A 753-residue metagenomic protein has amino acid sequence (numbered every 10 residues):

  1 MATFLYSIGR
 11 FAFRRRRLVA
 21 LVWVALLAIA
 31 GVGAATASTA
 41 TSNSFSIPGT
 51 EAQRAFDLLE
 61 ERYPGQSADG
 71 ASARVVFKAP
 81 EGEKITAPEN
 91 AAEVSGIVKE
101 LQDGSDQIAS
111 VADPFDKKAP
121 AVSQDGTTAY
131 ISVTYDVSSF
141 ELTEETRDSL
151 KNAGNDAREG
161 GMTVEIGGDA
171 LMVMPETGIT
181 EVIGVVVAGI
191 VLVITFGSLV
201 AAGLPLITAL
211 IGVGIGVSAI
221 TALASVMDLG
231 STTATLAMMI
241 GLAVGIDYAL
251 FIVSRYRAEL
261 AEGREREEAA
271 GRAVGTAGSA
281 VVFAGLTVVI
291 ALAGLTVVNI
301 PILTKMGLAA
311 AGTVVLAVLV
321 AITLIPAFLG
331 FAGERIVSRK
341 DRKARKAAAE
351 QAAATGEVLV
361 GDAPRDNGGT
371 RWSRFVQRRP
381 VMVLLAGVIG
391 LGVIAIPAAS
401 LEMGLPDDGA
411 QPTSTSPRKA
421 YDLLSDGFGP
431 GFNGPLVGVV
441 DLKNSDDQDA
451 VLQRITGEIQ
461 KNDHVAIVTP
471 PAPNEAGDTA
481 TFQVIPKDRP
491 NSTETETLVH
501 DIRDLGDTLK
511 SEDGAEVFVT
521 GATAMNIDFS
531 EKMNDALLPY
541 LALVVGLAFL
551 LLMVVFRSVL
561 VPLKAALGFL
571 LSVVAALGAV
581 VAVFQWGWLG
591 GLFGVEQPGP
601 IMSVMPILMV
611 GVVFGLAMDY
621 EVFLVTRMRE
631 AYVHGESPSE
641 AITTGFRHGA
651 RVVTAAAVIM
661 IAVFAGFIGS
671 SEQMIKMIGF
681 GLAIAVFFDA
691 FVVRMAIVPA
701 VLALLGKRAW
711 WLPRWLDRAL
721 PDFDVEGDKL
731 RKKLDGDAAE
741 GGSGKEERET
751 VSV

Functional and structural regions predicted by a protein language model:
M1-T39, Q124-G126, Y135-M403, G514-A515 (+1 more regions): Membrane-embedded transmembrane helical bundles of large multi-pass transporters/channels
T39, A79-G82: Glycine-/proline-rich flexible loop or hinge segments
S42: Histidine-acidic residue clusters that define the catalytic metal-binding segment of zinc metallopeptidase domains
G49-A71, E81-G168, S400-G590, P600 (+2 more regions): Structured non-transmembrane domains adjacent to transmembrane bundles in polytopic membrane proteins
R74-K78: A short acidic-to-branched-hydrophobic micro-motif
